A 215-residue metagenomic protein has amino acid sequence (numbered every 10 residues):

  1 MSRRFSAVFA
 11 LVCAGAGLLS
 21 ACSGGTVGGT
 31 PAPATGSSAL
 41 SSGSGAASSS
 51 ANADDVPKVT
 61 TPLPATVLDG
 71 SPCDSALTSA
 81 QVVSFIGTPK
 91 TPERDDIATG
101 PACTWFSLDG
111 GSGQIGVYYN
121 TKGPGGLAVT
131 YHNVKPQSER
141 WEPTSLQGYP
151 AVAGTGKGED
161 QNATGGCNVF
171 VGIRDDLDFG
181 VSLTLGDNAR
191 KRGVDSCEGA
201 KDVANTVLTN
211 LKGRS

Functional and structural regions predicted by a protein language model:
M1-A10: Bacterial N-terminal signal peptides that target proteins for export
L18-A21: C-terminal motif of bacterial Sec signal peptides marking the signal peptidase cleavage site
T26-S215: A small/polar (G/S/T-enriched), proline-flanked helix-loop surface module common in exported/cell-envelope proteins
